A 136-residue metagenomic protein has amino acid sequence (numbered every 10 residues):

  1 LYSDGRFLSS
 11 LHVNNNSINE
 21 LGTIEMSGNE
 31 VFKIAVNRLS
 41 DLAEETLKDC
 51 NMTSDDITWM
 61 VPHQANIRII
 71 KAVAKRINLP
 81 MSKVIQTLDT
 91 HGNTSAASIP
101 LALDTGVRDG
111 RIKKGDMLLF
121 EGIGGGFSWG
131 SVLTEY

Functional and structural regions predicted by a protein language model:
L1-T87: Hydrophobic pocket-lining "lid/loop/helix" segments that shape and contact the acyl-thioester
V36, T58-Y136: Claisen-condensing/thiolase-fold acyl-transfer catalytic domains that form or cleave C-C bonds in fatty acid
